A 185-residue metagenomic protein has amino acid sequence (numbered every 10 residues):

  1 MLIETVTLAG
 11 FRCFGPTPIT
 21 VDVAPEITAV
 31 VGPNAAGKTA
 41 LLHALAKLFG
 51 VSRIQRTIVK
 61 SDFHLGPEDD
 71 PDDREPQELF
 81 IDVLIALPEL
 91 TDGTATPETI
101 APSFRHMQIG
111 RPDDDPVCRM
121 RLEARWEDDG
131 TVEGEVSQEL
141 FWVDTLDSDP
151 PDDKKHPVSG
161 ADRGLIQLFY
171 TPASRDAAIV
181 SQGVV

Functional and structural regions predicted by a protein language model:
M1-G50, R56-D73: Pre-Walker A-like glycine/lysine-rich segment at the N-terminus of P-loop NTPase domains
T5-T7, T20, F80-L84, R119-E123: Beta-strand secondary-structure signal
G10, I85-L87, W126: Short acidic, glycine-rich loop/turn motifs
V23-P25, V83-L87, P172-R175: Flexible glycine-/small-residue-rich
A46, E78-L87: Conserved NTP-binding/hydrolysis module of P-loop NTPases
Q55-E78, E89-V185: Glycine-rich phosphate-binding loops of NTPases
